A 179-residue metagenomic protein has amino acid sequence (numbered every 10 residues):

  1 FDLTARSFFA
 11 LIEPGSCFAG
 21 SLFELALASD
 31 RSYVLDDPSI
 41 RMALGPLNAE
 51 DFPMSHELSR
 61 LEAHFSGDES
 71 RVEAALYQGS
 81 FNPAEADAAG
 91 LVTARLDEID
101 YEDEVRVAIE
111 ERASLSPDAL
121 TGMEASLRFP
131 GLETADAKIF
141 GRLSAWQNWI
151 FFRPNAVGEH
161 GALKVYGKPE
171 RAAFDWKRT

Functional and structural regions predicted by a protein language model:
F1-L25, S32-P38, A75-A88, I99 (+2 more regions): C-terminal alpha-helix plus adjacent terminal tail
A19-A74: CoA-thioester-processing core
S66, D97-E98: Helix-capping/helix-break motifs at membrane-protein junctions, especially on the cytosolic side just before or after
